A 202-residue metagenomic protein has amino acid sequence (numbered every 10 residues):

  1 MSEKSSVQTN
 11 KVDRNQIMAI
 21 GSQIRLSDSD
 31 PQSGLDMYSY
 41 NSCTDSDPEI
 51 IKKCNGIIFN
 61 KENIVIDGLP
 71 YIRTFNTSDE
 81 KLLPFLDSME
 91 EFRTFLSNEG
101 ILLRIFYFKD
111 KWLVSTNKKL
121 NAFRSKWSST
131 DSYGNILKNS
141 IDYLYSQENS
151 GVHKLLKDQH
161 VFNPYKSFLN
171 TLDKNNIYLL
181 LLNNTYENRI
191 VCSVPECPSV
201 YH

Functional and structural regions predicted by a protein language model:
M1-H202: Core nucleotide-handling region used for phosphoryl-transfer chemistry
